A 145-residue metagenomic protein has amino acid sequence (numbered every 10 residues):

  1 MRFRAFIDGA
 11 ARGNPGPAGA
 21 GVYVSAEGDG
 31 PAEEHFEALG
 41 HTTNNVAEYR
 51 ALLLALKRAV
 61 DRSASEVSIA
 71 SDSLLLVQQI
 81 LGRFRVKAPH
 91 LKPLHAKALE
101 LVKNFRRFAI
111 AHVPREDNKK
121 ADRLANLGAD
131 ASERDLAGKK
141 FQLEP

Functional and structural regions predicted by a protein language model:
M1-R4, K103-R106, K139: Short non-domain terminal segments
M1-V46, K57-S65: RNase H-like nuclease fold core
A10-N14, L53-L124, G128, E133: RNase H catalytic domain
D29, E100-K103, E144-P145: Intrinsically disordered, low-complexity, mixed-charge
E48, L52: Short, conserved alpha-helix that lines the donor NDP-sugar binding/gating region of sugar-transfer enzymes
R134-P145: Flexible, low-complexity interdomain linkers flanking nucleic-acid-processing modules
